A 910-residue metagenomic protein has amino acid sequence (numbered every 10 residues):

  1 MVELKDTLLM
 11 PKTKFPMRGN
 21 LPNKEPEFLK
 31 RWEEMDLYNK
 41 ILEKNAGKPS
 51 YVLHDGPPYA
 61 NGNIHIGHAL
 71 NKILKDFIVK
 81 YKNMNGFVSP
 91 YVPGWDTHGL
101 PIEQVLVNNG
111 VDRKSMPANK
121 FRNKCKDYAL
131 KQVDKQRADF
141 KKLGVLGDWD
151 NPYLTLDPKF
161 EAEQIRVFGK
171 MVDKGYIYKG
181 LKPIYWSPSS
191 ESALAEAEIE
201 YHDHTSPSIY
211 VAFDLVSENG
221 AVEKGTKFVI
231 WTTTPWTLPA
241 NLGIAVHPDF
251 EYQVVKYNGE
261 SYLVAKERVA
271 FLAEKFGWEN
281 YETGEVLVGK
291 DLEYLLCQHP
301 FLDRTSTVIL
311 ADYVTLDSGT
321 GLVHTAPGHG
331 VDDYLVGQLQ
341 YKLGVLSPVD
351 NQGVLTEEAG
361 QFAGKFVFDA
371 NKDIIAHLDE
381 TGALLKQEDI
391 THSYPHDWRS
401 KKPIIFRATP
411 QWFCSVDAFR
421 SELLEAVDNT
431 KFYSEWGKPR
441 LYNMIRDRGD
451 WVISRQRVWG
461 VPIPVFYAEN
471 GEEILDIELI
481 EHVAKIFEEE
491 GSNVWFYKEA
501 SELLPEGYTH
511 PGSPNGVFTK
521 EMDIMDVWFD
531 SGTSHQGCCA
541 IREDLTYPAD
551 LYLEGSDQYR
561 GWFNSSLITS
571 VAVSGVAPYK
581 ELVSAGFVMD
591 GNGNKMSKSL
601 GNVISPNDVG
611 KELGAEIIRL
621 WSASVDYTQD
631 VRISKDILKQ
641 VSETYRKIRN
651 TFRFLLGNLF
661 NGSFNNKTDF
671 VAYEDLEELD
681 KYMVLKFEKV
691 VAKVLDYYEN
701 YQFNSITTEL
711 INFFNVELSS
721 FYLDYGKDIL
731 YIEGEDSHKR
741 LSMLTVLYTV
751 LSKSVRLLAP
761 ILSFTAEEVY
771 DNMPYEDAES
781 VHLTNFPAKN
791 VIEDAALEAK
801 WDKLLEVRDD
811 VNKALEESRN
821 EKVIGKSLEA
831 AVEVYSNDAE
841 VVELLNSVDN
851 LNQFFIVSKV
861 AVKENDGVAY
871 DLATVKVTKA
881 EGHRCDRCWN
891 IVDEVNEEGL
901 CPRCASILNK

Functional and structural regions predicted by a protein language model:
V2-K14, R18-L21, E27, R31-M35 (+14 more regions): Residue patterns forming the tRNA-binding/recognition surfaces of aminoacyl-tRNA synthetases and related DALR
E43-Q104, Q164, I230-T232, W236 (+6 more regions): N-terminal catalytic cores of NTP/NDP-binding nucleotidyl/phosphoryl-transfer enzymes
N45, P49-D55, I66-L70, L74 (+18 more regions): Secondary-structure capping and boundary motifs in well-ordered enzyme cores
D96, I184, P188, L194-E200 (+8 more regions): Acidic, turn-prone loop/beta-hairpin segments
W186, L296, H396, Y467 (+3 more regions): The −1 position to Zn-ligating cysteines in a subset of zinc-ribbon hairpins
P239, G243, F250-L322, V331-L335: Protease-associated
S306, D312, Q340-G353, R457-W459 (+2 more regions): Alpha-helical recognition segments enriched in aromatics with Gly/Pro capping that present substrate-recognition
P514, W889-V892, A905: Cys/His-coordinated zinc-binding microdomains
